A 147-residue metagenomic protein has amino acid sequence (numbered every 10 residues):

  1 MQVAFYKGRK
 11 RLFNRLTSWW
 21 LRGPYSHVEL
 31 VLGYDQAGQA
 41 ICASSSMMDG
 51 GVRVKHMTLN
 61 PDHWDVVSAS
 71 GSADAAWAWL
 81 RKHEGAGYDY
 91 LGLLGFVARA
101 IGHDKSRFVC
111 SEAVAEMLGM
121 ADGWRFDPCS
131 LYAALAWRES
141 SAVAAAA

Functional and structural regions predicted by a protein language model:
V3-S68, L93-G102: Glycine-rich catalytic cores of cysteine/serine-nucleophile enzymes that process amide/ester linkages in cell-envelope
L12-R15, A75, W79, S130: Exposed alpha-helical structural elements
M57, V66-S70, A113-G119: Alpha-helix C-terminal capping segments
S70-G92: A structural motif
L93-A147: Activation targets extended, charge/polar-rich intrinsically disordered C-terminal tails
